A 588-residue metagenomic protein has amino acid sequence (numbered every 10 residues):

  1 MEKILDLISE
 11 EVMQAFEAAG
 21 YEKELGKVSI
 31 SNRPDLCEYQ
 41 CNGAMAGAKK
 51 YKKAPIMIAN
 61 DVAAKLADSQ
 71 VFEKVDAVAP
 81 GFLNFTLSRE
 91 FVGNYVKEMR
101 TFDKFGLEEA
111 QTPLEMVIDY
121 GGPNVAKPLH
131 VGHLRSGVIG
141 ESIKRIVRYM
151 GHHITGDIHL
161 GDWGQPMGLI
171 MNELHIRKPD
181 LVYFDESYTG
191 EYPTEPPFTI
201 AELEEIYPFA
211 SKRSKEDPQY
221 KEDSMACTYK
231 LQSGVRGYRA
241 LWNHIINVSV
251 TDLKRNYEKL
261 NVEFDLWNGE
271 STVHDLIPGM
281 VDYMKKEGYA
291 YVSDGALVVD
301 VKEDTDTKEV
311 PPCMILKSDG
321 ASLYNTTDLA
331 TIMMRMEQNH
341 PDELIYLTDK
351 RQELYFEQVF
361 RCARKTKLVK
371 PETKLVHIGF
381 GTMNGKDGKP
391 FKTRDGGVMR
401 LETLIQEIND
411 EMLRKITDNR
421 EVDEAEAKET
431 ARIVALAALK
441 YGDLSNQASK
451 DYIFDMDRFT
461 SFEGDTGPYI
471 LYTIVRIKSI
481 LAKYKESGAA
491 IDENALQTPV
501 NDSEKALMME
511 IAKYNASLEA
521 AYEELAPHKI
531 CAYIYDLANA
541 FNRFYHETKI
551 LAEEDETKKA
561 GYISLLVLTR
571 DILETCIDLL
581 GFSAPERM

Functional and structural regions predicted by a protein language model:
M1-G93, A110-M588: Non-catalytic interaction-recognition regions
F91-F105: Secondary-structure boundary elements
